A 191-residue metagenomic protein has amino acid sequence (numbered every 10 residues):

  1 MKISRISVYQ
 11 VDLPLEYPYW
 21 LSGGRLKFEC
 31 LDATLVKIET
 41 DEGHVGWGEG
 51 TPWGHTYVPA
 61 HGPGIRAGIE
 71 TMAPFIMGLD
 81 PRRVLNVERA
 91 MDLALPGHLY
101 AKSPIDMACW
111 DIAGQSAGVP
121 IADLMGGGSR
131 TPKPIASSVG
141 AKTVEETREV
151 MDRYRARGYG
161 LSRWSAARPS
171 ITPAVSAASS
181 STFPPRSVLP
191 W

Functional and structural regions predicted by a protein language model:
M1, A67, S103, T131 (+1 more regions): Structured loop/turn residues at beta-strand edges in well-structured enzyme cores
M1-R5, Y9-V11, R89-D92, G114-Q115 (+1 more regions): N-terminal amphipathic alpha-helix/helix-capping segment at the start of soluble metabolic enzymes
M1-V45, T51-T56: Structured beta-strand/loop patches that form or line metal/cofactor-binding pockets in enzymes
R5, E39-S116: Metal- or metallocofactor-binding catalytic centers and their adjacent structured scaffolds across diverse enzyme
G24, G97-L99, S138-V139, R168: A generic structural signal for short
A33-L35, H44-W47, K102, P132 (+1 more regions): A common structural microfeature
Y100-A101, D106-K142, E146: Glycine-rich, aromatic-flanked loop segments that form ligand/cofactor-binding clefts across common enzyme folds
G126-W191: Metal-dependent enolase-superfamily TIM-barrel catalytic cores that perform enediolate-based chemistry
